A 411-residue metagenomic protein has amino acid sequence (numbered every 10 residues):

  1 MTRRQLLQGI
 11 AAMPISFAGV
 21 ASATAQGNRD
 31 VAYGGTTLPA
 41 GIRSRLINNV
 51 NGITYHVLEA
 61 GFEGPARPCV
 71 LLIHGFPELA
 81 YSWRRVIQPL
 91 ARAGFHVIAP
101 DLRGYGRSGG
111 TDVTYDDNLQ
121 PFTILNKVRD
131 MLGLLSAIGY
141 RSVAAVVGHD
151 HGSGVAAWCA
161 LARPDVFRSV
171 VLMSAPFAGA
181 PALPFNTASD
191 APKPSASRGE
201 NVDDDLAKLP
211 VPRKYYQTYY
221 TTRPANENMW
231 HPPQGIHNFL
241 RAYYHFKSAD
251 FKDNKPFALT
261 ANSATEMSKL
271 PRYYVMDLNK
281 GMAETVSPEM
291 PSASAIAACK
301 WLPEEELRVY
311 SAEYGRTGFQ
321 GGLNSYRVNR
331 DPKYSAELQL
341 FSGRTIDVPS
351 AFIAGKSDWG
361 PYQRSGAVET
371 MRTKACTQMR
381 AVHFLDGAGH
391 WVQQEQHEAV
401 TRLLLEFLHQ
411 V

Functional and structural regions predicted by a protein language model:
M1-L7, R103: Twin-arginine (Tat) signal peptide motif
Q5-A25: N-terminal export signals
N28-S44, Y55, E63-G64, C69 (+3 more regions): Flexible "cap/lid" subdomain of the alpha/beta-hydrolase fold that forms the substrate-access gate
S44, V97-A99, A381-F384: Conserved beta-strand scaffold positions in the cores of enzyme catalytic domains, especially in NTP/NDP-utilizing
V50-G52: Glycine-centered tight beta-turn/hairpin loop motif at sheet-sheet or coil-to-beta transitions
G61-G110, H149: Conserved HGGG/HGGXW glycine-rich cap/lid loop of the alpha/beta-hydrolase fold
G75, T123, D150, E395-Q396: Active-site helix-initiating loop/hinge in glycosyltransferases
H383-V411: Catalytic active-site module of serine/aspartate enzymes centered on a nucleophile-bearing elbow/loop
